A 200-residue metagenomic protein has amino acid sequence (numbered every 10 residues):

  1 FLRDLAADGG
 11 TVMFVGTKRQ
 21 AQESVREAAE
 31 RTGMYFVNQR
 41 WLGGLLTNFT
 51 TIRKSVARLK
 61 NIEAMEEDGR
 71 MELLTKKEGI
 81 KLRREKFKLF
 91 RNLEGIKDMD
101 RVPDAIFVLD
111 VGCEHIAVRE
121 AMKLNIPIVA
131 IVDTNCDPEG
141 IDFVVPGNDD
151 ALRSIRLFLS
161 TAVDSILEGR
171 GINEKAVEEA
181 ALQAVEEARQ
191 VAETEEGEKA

Functional and structural regions predicted by a protein language model:
F1-E178: Ribosome large-subunit tunnel/peptidyl-transferase-proximal elements
E168-A200: Intrinsically disordered, compositionally biased charged tails
